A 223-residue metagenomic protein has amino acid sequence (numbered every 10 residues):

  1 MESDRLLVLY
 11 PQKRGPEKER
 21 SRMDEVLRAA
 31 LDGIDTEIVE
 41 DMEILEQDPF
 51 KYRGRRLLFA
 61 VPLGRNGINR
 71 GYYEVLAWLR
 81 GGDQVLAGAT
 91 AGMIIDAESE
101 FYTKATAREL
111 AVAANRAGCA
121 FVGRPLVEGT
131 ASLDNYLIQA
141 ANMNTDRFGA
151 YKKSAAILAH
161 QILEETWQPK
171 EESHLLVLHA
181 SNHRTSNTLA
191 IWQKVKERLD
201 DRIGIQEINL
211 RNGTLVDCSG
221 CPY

Functional and structural regions predicted by a protein language model:
M1-H183, N187-Q206: FMN-binding flavodoxin-like domain, especially the glycine-rich phosphate-binding loop
N209: Conserved acidic residues
N212-Y223: Cysteine-cluster motifs in flexible loop/terminal segments that predominantly coordinate metals
